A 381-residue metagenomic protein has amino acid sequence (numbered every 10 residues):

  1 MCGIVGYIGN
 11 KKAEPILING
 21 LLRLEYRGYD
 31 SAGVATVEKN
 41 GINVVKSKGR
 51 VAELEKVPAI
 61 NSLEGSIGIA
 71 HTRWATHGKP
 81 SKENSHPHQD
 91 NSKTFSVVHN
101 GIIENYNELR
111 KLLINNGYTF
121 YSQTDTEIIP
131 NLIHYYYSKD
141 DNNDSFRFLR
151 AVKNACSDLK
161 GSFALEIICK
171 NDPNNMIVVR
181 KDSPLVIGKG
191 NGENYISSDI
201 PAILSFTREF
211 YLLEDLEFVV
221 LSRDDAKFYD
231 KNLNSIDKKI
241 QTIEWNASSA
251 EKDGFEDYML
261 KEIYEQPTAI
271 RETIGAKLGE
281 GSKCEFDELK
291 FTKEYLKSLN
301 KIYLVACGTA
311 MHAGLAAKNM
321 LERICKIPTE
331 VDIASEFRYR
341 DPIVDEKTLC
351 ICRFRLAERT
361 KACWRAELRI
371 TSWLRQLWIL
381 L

Functional and structural regions predicted by a protein language model:
M1-K252, E256, T268-N300, C352: Conserved short alpha-helical segments that host acidic/polar catalytic motifs at enzyme active sites
L260, Y264-E265: Predominantly extracellular/luminal regions of secreted and cell-surface proteins, especially disulfide-bonded
Q266, I270, I379-L381: Short secondary-structure transition/capping segments
K297-L381: Glycine-rich phosphate-binding loops that contact phosphosugars or nucleotide phosphates
